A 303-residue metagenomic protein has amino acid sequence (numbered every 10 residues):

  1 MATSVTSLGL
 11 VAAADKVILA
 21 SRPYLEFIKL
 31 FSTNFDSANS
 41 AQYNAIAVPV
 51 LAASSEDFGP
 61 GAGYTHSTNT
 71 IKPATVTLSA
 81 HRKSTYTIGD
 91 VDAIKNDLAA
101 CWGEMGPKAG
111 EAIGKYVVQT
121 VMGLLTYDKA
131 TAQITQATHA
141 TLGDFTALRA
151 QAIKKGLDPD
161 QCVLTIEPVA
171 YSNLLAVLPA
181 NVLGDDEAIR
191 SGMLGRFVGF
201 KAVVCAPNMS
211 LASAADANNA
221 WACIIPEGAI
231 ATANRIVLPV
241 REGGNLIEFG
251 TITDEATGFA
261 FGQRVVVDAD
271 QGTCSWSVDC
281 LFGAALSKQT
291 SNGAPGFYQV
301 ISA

Functional and structural regions predicted by a protein language model:
M1-L78: N-terminal "assembly arms/tails" that initiate or stabilize quaternary assembly in self-assembling proteins
A2-F31, T77, V177-A303: Sequence/fold signature of self-assembling virion shell proteins
V48, A74-I134, I153-L164, V265-A284: Long, contiguous amphipathic alpha-helices that act as assembly "spine/axial" helices in icosahedral shell and virion
A52, P168-A170, C280: Short, flexible loop/turn elements at secondary-structure junctions
E56-G59, N173-A176, A285-S287: Short helix/loop capping segments that flank catalytic or ligand/cofactor-binding pockets
G123-Y127, D144-A152, P168-A170, G250-I252 (+3 more regions): Subunit-assembly interface segments of extracellular/virion macromolecular structures
Y127-C205: Extended, solvent-exposed, turn-rich assembly/linker loops in the middle of proteins
